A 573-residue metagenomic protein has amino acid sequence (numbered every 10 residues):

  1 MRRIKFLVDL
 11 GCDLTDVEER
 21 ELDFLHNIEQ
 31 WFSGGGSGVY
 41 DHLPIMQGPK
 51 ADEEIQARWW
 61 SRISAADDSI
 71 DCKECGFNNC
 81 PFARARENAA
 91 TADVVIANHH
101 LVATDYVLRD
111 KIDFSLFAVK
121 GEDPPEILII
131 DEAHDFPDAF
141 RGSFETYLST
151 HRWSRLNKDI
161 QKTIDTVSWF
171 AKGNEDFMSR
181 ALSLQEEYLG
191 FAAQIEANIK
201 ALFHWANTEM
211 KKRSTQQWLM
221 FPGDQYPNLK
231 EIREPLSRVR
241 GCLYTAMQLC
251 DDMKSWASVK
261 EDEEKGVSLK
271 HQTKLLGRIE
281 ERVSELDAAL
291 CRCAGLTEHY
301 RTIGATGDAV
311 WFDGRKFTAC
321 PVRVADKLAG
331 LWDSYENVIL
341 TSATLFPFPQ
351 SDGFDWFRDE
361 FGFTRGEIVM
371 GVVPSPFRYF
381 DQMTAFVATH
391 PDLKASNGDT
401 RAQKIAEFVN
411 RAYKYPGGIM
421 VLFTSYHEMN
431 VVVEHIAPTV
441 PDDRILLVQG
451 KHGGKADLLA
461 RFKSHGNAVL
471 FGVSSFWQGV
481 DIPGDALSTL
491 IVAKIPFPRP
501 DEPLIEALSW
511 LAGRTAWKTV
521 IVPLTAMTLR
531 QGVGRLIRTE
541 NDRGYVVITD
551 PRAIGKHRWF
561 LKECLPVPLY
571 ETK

Functional and structural regions predicted by a protein language model:
M1-D93, H100-A103, K158, D165 (+2 more regions): A substrate-engagement module of RecA-like helicase motors
W59-A90, V95, A103-A118, A246-M383 (+6 more regions): A contiguous, basic/glycine-rich beta-loop/short-helix subdomain that forms a polymer-engagement track
D67, C75-V94, N98-C250, A343-F361: Signature of the SF2 helicase/ATPase Hel1-core->accessory helical subdomain module
L340-A343, G417-M429, V547-T549: Conserved RecA-like ASCE P-loop NTPase motor core of nucleic-acid helicases/translocases
A388-D399, G450-I554: Conserved RecA-like P-loop NTPase helicase motor core
A388-T424: Conserved interdomain hinge at the start of the Helicase C-terminal
T424-G450: Conserved helicase motor "Helicase C" RecA-like lobe of SF1/SF2 P-loop NTPases
V547-K573: N-terminal targeting/trafficking signals and adjacent low-complexity tails
